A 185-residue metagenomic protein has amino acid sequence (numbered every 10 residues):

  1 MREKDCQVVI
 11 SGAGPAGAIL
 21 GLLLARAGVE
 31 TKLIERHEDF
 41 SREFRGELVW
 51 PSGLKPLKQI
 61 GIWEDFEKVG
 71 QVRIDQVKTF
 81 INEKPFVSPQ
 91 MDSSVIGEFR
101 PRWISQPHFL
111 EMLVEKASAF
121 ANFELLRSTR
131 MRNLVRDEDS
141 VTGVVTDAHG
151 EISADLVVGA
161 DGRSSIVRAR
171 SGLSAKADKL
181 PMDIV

Functional and structural regions predicted by a protein language model:
R2-A16: Beta1/beta-strand and adjacent pyrophosphate-binding region of the FAD-binding site in flavoprotein oxidoreductases
R2-D5, K55, Q59, W63-S171 (+1 more regions): Conserved N-terminal helical subregion
Q7-V9, K32, V185: Conserved beta-strand elements of the Class I
I10, R42-E43, W103, D147: A generic secondary-structure micro-motif detector that highlights 1-2 residue hydrophobic/ambivalent hotspots embedded
S11, A25-R45: Glycine-rich FAD pyrophosphate-binding loop
I19: Conserved SAM/SAH-binding loop-helix junction of Class I S-adenosyl-L-methionine-dependent methyltransferases
E38-K58: Conserved N-terminal glycine-rich FAD pyrophosphate-binding loop of Rossmann-like flavoproteins
